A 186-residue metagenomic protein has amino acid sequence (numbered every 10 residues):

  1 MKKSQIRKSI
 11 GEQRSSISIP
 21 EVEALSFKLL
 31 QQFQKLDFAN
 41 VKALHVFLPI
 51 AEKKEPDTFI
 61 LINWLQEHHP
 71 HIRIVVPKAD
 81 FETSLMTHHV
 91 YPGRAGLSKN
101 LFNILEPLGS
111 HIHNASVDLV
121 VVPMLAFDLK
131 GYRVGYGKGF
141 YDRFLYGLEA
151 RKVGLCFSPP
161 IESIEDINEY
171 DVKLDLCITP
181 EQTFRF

Functional and structural regions predicted by a protein language model:
M1-S98, L105: N-terminal active-site beta-alpha-beta segment that forms phosphate/nucleotide-binding and substrate-recognition loops
E82-F186: Conserved phosphate- and dinucleotide-binding cores of soluble alpha/beta proteins, encompassing both enzyme active
